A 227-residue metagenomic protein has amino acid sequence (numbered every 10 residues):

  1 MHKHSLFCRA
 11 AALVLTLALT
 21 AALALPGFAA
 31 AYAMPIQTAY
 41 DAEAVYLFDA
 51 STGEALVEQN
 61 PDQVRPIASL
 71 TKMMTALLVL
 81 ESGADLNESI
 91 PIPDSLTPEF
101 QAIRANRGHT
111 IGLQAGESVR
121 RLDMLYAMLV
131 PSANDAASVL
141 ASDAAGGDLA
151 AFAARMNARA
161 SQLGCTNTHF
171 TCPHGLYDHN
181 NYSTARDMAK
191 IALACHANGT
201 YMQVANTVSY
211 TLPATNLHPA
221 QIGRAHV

Functional and structural regions predicted by a protein language model:
H2-V14: Bacterial N-terminal signal peptides that target proteins for export
L13-P26: Bacterial N-terminal signal peptides
A29-R186, C195-H196: Active-site-adjacent loops and short helices of periplasmic peptidoglycan-processing enzymes
A189-M202: Acidic, His- and aromatic-enriched active-site or binding-groove loops in soluble protein domains that engage sugars
T200-A214: Acidic/histidine-enriched alpha-helical segments
Q221-I222: Cationic, amphipathic, low-complexity alpha-helical segments enriched in hydrophobics plus arginine/proline
A225-V227: Conserved small/polar residues in nucleotide/adenosyl-binding loops
